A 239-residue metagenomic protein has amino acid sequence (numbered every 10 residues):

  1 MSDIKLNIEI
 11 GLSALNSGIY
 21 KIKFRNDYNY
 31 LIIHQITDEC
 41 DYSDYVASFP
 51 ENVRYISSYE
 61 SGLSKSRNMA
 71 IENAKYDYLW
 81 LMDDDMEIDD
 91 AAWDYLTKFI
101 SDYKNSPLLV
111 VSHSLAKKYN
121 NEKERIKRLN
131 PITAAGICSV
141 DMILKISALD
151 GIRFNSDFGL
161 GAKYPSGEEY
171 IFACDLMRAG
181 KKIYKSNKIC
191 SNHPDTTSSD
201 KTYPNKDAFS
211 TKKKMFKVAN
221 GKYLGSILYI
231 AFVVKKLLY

Functional and structural regions predicted by a protein language model:
M1-I32, D44: N-proximal low-complexity "stem/linker" segments adjacent to membrane-targeting elements
S58-A74: Glycine-rich, basic loop-to-helix element that forms the pyrophosphate-binding segment of sugar-nucleotide handling
L79: Short aromatic/hydrophobic "clamp" motif used to bind/position activated sugar donors
D83-E87: The conserved acidic donor/metal-binding loop of glycosyltransferases
A91-E124: Conserved donor NDP-sugar-binding/catalytic core segment of glycosyltransferases
G159-I171: Acidic donor-binding loop at a coil-to-helix junction in glycosyltransferase catalytic cores that engages
G180-P194, P204-N205: Catalytic beta-strand/loop signature of glycosyltransferases that borders the donor
D200-I227: Catalytic core of nucleotide-sugar-dependent glycosyltransferases
